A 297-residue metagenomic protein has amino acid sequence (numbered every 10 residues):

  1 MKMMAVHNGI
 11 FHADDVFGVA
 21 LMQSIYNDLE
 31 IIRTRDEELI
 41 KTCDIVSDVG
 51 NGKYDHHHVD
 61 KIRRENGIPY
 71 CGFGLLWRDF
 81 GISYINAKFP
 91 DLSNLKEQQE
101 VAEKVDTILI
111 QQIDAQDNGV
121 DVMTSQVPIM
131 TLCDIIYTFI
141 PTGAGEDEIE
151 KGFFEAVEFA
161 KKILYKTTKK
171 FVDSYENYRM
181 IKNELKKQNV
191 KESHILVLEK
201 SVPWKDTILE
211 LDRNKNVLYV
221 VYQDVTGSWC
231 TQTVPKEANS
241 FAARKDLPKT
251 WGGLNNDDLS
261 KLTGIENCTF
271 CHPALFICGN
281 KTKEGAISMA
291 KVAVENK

Functional and structural regions predicted by a protein language model:
M1-G143, D147, K151, A242-K297: Replace "Mg2+/Mn2+-dependent" with "divalent metal-dependent
F11, G52, T226-G227, K236-A238: Short, glycine-/Ser/Thr-/acidic-enriched flexible segments
L21-M22, L211-K215, K236-E237, P248: Short, solvent-exposed amphipathic alpha-helical segments in soluble enzyme and RNA/protein-processing domains
V120-V234: Glycine-rich, Lys/Arg-enriched anion-binding loops that position phosphate/diphosphate groups for phosphoryl
E158-K169, K236-A238, K245, N255-T263: Long, charged alpha-helical interface segments
D206-L211, W229-K236, F241, G252 (+2 more regions): Hydrophobic transmembrane signal anchors and adjacent membrane-proximal interface regions, especially in viral
V221-D224, S240-R244: Short amphipathic alpha-helix initiation/capping segments at coil-to-helix junctions
